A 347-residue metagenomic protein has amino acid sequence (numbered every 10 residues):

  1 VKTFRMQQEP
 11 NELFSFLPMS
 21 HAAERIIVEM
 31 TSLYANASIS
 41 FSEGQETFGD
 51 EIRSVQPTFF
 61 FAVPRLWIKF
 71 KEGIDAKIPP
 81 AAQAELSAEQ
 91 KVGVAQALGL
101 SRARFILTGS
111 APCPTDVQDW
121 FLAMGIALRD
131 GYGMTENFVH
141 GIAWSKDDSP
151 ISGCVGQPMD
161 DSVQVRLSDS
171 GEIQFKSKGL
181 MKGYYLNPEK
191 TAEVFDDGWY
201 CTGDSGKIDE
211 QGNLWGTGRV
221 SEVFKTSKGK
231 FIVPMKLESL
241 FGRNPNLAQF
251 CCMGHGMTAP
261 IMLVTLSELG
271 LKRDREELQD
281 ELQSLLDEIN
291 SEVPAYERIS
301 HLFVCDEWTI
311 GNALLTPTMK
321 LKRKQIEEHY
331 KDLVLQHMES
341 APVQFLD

Functional and structural regions predicted by a protein language model:
V1-S15, M19-G93, G99-R102, A127: Conserved AMP-binding/adenylation subdomain of ANL enzymes
E46, R65-I68, A111-P112, G179 (+1 more regions): Alpha-helix/helix-capping structural signal
T58-F61, F70-P150, Q164, A248: Gly/Ser/Thr-rich phosphate-binding loop
D160-S168, E172-T226, R243: Conserved ATP-binding/catalytic segment of the ANL
L180, F195, N213-G242, L269-E277 (+3 more regions): Adenylate-forming
S205, R243-E268: C-terminal boundary motif of the adenylate-forming
F224, Q249-C251, E288-D347: Conserved C-terminal "lid"/linker of ANL adenylate-forming enzymes
